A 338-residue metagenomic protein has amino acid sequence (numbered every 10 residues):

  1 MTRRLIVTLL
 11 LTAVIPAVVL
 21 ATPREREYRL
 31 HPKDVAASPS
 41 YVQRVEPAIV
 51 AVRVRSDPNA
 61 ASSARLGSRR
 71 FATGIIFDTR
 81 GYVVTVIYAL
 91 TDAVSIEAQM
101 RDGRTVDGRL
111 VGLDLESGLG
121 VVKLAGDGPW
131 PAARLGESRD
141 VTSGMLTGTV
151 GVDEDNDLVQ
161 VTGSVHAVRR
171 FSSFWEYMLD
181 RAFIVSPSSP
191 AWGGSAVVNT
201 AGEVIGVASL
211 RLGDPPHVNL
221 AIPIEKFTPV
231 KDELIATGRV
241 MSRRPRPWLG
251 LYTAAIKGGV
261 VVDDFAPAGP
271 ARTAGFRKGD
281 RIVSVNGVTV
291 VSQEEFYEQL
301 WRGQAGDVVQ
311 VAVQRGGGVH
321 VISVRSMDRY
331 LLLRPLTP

Functional and structural regions predicted by a protein language model:
L20-Y88, S95, G118, T142-T149 (+3 more regions): N-terminal activation segment of mature serine protease catalytic domains
P23-V42, W130, T149, D153 (+6 more regions): C-terminal cap/linker of serine protease catalytic domains
S40-Y41, R109-V111, G128-N156, S188 (+3 more regions): Active-site substrate-binding loop(s) of clan PA
A48, G67, A125-A132, Q160-H217 (+3 more regions): Active-site region of chymotrypsin-like
I49-R53, V83-V86, G108, D140-D153 (+2 more regions): Active-site-proximal beta-strands of protease catalytic cores
F77-L119, L124-P129: Catalytic-histidine neighborhood of serine endopeptidases, predominantly the chymotrypsin-like S1/PA family
D92-L110, T142-G148, D157-F171, D180 (+3 more regions): Beta-strand/loop subdomains of soluble extracytoplasmic proteins
I184-A191, I235-Q299, Q314, G318-P338: PDZ/PDZ-like groove recognition
